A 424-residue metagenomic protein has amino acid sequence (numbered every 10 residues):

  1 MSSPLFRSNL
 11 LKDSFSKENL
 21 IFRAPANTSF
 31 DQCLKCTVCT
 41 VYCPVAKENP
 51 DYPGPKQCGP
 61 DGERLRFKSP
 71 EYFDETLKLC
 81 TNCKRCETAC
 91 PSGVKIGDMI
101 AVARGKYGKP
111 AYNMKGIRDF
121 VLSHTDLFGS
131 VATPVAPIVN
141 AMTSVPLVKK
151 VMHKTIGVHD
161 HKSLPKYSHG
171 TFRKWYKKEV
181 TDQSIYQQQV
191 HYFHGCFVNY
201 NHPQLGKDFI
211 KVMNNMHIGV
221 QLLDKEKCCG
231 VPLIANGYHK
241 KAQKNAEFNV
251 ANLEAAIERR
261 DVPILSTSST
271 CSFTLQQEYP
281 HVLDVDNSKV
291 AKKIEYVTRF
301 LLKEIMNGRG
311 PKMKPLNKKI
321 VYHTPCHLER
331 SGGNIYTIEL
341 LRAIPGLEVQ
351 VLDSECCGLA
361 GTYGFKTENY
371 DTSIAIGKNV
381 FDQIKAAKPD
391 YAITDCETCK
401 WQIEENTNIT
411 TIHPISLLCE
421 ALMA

Functional and structural regions predicted by a protein language model:
M1-S2, Y200: Long, low-complexity, highly charged intrinsically disordered regions that are enriched for acidic
S2-F22, V45-T76, G93-F120, I409-L418: Non-heme iron-sulfur electron-transfer modules
S2-K12, S16-L20, A24-S29, V220 (+3 more regions): Proteins with a high burden of low-complexity, intrinsically disordered sequence enriched in S/T/G/P/A and R, requiring
L20-L34, E71, G237, K241: A short N-terminal beta->alpha junction/helix N-cap motif
F22, I96-A424: Iron-sulfur cluster-binding electron-transfer modules in prokaryotic oxidoreductases
N27-A46, Y72-V94, G129, Y200 (+2 more regions): Cysteine-centered iron-sulfur cluster-binding motifs in ferredoxin-type domains/subunits of redox enzymes
